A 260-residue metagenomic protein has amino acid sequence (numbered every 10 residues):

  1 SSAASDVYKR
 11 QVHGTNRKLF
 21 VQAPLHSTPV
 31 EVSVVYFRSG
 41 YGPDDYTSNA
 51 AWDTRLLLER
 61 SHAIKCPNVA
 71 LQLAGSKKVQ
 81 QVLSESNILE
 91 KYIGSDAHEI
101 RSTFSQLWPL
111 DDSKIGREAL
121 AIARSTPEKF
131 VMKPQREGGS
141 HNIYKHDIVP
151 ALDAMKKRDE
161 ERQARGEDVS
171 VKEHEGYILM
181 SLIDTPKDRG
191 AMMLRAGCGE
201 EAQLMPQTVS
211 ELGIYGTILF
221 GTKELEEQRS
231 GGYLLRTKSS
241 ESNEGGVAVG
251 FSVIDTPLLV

Functional and structural regions predicted by a protein language model:
S1-Y8: Short, small-residue-biased leader/transition segments that mark boundaries at the very start of proteins
Q11-S33, F37-G42, T47-P186: Active-site nucleotide/adenylate-binding loops and adjacent lid/helix of ATP-dependent enzymes
R136, H141-V260: ATP-dependent carboxylate/phosphate-activation module, predominantly the ATP-grasp catalytic core and closely related
